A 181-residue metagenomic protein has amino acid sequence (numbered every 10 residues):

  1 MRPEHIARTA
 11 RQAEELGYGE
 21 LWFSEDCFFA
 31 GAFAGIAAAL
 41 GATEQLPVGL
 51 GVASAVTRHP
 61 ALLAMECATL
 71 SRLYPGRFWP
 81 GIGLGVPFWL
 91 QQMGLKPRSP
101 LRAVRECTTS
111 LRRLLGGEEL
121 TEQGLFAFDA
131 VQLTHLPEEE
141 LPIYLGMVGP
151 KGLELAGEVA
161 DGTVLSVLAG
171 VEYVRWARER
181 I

Functional and structural regions predicted by a protein language model:
M1, E25, L50-S54, I82-L84 (+2 more regions): A cross-domain feature marking catalytic cores of carbohydrate-active enzymes and several ubiquitous metabolic/repair
M1-E4, A53-P60, P137-V148: Active-site mouth loops of central-metabolism enzymes
M1-L50, L141: N-terminal beta1-alpha1-beta2 module of alpha/beta enzyme domains
E4-R8, A34, A61-M65, E158 (+1 more regions): Generic recognition of short, well-ordered alpha-helical segments
D26-C27, A53-R58, K96-P97: Glycine-rich "substrate-gating" loop/helix at the edge of Rossmann-like oxidoreductase active sites
A30-G31, R58, P87-L90: Generic structural signal for helix capping and beta-alpha/helix-loop junctions
L40-G41, A61, T134-H135: Short glycine-biased active-site loop of nucleotidyltransferases that positions the nucleotide triphosphate and helps
A64-I181: Internal, glycine-rich beta/alpha segment that forms the wall or movable "lid" of small-molecule/cofactor binding
